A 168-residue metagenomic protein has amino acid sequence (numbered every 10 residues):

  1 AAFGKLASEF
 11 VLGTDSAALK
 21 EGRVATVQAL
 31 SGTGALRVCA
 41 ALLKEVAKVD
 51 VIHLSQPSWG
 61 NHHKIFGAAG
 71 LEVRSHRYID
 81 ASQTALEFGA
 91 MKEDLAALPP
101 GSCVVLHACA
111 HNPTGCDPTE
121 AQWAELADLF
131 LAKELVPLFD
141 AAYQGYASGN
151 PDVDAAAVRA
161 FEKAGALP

Functional and structural regions predicted by a protein language model:
A1-E134, G145-E162: Conserved core of the PLP fold type I
A141-A142: Conserved Walker B
